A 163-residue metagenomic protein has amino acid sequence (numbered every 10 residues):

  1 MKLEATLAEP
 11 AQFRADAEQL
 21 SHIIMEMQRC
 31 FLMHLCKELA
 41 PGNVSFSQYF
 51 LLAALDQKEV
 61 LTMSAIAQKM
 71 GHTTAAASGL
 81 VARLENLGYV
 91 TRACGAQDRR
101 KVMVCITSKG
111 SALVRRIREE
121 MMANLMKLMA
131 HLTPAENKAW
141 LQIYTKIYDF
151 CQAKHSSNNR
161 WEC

Functional and structural regions predicted by a protein language model:
M1-A15, A135-C163: C-terminal regulatory/oligomerization modules of transcriptional regulators
M1-G42: N-terminal leader segment of winged-helix/HTH proteins
S21-I24, Q48, T107, L141-Y144 (+1 more regions): Generic structural concept
I24-M27, F31-E38, M70, L113 (+2 more regions): Alpha-helical linker/hinge and terminal dimerization helices associated with HTH transcriptional regulators
L32-T73, L87: N-terminal helix-turn-helix DNA-binding core of bacterial DNA-binding proteins
A53-Q57, R118, T145: Short, locally clustered residues in the helix-turn-helix/winged-helix DNA-binding domain
M63-S64, A75, A82, V102: Residues within helix-turn-helix
A82-Q142: Charged, amphipathic alpha-helical coiled-coil/dimerization segments
